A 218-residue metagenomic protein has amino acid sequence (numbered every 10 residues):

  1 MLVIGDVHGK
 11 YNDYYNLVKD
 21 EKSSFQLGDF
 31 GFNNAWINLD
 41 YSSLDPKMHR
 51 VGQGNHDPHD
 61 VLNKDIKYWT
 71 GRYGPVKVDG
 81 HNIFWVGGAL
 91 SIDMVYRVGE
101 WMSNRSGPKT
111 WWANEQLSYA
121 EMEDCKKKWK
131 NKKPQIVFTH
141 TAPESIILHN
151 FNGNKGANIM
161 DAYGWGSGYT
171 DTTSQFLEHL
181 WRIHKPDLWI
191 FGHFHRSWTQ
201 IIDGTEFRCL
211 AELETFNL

Functional and structural regions predicted by a protein language model:
M1, S23, H81-N82, Q135-I136 (+1 more regions): Structural motif
V3, V51, W69, N82-G87 (+2 more regions): Short hydrophobic-aromatic micro-motifs
I4, G9-G80, I183: Core catalytic region of metal-dependent phosphoesterases/phosphodiesterases, especially metallo-beta-lactamase-like
G5-H8, G28-G31, N55-D57, G74 (+4 more regions): Active-site metal-binding loops of divalent metal-dependent hydrolases
K10-N12, N33-N34, H59-L62, V76-D79 (+4 more regions): Short catalytic/ligand-binding loop motif for oxyanion handling, primarily in non-cytosolic enzymes, centered on
V76-G80, E178-H184, F194-L218: Binuclear metal-dependent phosphoesterase catalytic core
H81-T172: Active-site-proximal loop/helix segment associated with metal-binding centers of metalloenzymes
P134-P143, W181-F191: Proline-aspartate-enriched helix->loop->beta-strand connector
